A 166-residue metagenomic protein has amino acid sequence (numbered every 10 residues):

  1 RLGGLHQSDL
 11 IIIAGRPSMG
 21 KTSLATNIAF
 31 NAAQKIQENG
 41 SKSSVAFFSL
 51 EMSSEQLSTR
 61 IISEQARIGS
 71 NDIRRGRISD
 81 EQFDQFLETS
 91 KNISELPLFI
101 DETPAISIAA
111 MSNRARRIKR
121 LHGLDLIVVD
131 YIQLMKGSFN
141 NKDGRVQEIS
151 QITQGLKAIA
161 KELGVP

Functional and structural regions predicted by a protein language model:
L2-S8, Q37-G40: Phosphate-binding P-loop
H6-I11, G15, S43: Pre-Walker A (Motif I) flank of P-loop NTPase domains
S18: Walker A (P-loop) phosphate-binding loop of P-loop NTPases
K21: Conserved lysine of the Walker
N31-G123, G137: Cytosolic-facing regulatory segments adjacent to core modules
A33-K35, E148-P166: Substrate-engagement module of ASCE P-loop NTPases
